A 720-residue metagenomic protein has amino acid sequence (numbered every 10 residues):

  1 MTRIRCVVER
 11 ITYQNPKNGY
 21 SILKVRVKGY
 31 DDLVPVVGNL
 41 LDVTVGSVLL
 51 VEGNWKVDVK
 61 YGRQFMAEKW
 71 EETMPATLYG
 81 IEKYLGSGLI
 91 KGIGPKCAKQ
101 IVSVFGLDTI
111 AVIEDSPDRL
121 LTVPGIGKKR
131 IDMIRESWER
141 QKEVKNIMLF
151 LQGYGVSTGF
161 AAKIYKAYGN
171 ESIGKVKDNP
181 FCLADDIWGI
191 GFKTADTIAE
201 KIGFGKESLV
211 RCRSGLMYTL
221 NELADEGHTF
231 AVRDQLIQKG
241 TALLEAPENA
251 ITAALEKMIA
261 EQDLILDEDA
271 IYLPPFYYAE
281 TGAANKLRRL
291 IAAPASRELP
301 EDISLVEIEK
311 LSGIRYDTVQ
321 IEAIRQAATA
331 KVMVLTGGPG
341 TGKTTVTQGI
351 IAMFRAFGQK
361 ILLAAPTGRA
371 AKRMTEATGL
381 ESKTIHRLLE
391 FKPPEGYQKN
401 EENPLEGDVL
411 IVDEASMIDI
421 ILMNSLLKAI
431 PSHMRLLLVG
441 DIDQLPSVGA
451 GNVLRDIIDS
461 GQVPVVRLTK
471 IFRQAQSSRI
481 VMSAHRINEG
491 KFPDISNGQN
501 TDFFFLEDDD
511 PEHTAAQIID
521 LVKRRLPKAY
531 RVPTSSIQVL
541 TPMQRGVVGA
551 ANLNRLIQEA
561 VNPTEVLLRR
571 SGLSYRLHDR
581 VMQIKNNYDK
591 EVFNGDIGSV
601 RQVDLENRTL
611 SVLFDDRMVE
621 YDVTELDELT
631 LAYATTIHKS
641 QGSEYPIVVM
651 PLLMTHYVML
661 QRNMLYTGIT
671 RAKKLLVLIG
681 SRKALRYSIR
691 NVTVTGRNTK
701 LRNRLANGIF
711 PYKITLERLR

Functional and structural regions predicted by a protein language model:
M1-I303, R720: Accessory, non-ATPase domains that flank or precede helicase/AAA+ motor cores in DNA-metabolism machines
G46-V48, H578, G595: Loop/turn positions that initiate beta-strands
L89, T122, G337, A365 (+1 more regions): The Walker A (P-loop) glycine that initiates the GxxxxGKT/S ATP-binding motif of P-loop NTPases
L266-P339, T345-I351: Pre-Walker A segment
K343, I442-K590, R601, E717-L719: Conserved helicase motor core of P-loop NTPases
G349, M353-Q359, P366-A377, H386-Y397 (+5 more regions): Conserved helicase motor core of SF1/SF2 NTP-dependent helicases
E489, D596-R720: C-terminal accessory regions
